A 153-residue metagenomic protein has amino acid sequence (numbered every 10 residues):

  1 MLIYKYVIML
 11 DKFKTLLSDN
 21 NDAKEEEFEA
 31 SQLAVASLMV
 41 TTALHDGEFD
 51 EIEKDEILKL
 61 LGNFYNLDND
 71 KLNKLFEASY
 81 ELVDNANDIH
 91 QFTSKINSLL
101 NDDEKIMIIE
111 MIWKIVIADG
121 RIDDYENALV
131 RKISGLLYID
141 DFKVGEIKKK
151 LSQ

Functional and structural regions predicted by a protein language model:
L2-T42, E48-Q153: Small-residue-enriched hydrophobic alpha-helices in membranes
